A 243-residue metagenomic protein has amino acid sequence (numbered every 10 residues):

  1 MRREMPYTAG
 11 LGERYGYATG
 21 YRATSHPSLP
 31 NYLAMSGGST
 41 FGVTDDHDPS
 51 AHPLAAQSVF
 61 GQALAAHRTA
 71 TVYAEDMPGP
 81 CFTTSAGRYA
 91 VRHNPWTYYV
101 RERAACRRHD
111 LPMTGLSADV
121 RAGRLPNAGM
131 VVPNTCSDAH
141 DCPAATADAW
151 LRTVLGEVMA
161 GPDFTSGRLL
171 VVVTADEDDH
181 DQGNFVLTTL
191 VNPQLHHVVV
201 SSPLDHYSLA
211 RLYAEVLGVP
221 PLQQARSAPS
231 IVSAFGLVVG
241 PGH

Functional and structural regions predicted by a protein language model:
M1-H243: Flexible, surface-exposed loop/gating regions in the mature catalytic domains of secreted/periplasmic hydrolases
